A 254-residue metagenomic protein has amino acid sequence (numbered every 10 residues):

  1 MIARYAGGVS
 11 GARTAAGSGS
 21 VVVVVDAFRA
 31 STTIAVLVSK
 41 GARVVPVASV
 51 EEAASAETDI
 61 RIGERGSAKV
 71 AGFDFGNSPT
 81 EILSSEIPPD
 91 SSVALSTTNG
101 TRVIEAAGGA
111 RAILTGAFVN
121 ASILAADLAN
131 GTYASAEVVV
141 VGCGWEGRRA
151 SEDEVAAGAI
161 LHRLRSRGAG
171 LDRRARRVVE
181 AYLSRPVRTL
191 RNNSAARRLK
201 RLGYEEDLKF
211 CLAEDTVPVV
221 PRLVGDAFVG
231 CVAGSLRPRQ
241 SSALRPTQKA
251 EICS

Functional and structural regions predicted by a protein language model:
A3, S20-V23, R43-V45, D59-R61 (+5 more regions): Structural motif
R4-A16, A30-A42, V47-T101, I123-A129: Residues that scaffold, gate, or flank divalent-cation-dependent active/transport sites
A68, D74-A112, A126, G131 (+2 more regions): Long, charged alpha-helical interface segments
T97-T98, A117, V140-G144: Short, structured patches in soluble enzyme cores that scaffold and shape functional sites
G100-R102, N120-S122, W145-R148: Short, catalytically relevant binding-site loops at active-site mouths
L114-A125: Short, acidic/small-residue loops that bind anionic groups at enzyme active sites
V141, W145-D153: Active-site-proximal helix/loop microenvironment of the serine DD-peptidase/beta-lactamase transpeptidase fold
